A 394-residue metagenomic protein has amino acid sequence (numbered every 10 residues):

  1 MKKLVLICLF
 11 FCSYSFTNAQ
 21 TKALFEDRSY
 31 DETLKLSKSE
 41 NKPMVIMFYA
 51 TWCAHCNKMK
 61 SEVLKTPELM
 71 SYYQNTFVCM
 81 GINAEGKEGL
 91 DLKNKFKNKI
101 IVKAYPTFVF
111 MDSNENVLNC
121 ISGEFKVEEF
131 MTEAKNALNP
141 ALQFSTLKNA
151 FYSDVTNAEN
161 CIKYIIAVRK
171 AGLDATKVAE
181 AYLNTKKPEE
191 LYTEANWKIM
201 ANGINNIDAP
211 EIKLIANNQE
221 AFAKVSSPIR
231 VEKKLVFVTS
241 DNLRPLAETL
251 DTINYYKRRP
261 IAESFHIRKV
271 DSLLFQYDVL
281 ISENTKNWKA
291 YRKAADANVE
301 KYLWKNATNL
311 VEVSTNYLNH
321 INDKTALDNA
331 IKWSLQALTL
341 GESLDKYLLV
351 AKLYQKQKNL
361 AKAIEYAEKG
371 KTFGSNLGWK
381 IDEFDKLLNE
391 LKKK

Functional and structural regions predicted by a protein language model:
M1-L24: Bacterial Sec-dependent N-terminal signal peptides
L24-R28, T66-D91: Thiol-based oxidoreductase modules, predominantly thioredoxin-like and allied folds used for disulfide exchange
F25-M44: A short beta-strand-turn-helix
N41-M44, Y49-W52, A104: Short pre-active-site segment immediately N-terminal to redox-active cysteine/selenocysteine motifs in thiol-based
F48-L64: Conserved redox-active cysteine motifs that mediate thiol-disulfide chemistry, especially di-cysteine Cys-X(1-2)-Cys
G86-A104, N114: Structural alpha/beta surface segment adjacent to cysteine/selenocysteine redox centers across thiol/disulfide enzymes
I101-Q143: Non-catalytic, surface beta->alpha helical segment in thiol-disulfide oxidoreductase systems
N149-K394: Oxidative protein folding and maturation machinery
